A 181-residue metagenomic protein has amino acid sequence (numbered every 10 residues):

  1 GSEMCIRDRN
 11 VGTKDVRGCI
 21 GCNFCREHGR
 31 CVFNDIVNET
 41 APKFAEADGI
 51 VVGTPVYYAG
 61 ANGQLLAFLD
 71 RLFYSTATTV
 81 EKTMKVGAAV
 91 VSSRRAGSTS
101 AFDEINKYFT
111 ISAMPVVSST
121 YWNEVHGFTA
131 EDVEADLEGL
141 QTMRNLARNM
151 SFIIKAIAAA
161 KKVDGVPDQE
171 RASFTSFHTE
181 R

Functional and structural regions predicted by a protein language model:
G1-C5: Short, small-residue-biased leader/transition segments that mark boundaries at the very start of proteins
I6-N10, I20, P115-N123: Short beta-strand elements in bilobed, periplasmic/extracellular small-molecule ligand-binding domains
N10-C31, T129-D132: N-terminal beta-loop-helix "entrance" segment that forms/cooperates in small-molecule cofactor or anionic ligand
K14, D35, G63, S100 (+2 more regions): Conserved active-site and cofactor/substrate-binding residues in soluble primary-metabolism enzymes
G18-G21, K43, R71, T142: Residue-level recognition of specific faces of alpha-helices
E27, V32-N123: Helix-loop-strand module that forms the ligand-binding subsite of alpha/beta enzymes
P115-R181: Glycine-rich phosphate/pyrophosphate-binding loop and the adjoining helix
